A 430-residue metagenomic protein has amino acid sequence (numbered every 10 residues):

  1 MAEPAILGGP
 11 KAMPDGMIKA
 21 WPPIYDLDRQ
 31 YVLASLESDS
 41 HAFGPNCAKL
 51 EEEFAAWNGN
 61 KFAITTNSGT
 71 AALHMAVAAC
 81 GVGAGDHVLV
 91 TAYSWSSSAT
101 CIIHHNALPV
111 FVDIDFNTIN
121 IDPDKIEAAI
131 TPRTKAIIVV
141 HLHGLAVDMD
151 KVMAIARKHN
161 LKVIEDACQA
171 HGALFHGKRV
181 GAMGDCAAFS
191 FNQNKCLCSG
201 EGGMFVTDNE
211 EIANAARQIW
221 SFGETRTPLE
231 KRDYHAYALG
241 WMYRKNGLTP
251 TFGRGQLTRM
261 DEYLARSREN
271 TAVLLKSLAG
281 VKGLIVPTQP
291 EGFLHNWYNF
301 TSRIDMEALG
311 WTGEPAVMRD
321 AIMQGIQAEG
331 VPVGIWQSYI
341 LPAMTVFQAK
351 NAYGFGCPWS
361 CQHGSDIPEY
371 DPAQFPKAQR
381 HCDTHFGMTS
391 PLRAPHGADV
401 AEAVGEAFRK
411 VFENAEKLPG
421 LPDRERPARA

Functional and structural regions predicted by a protein language model:
M1-M75, A79, G83, R157 (+5 more regions): Conserved PLP-binding active-site segment in aminotransferase class I/II-type PLP enzymes
P23-I24, G240-R244, Q374-C382: Short glycine/proline-enriched loop/turn "hinge" motifs that connect secondary-structure elements and lie
A78-A167, L174: PLP-dependent aminotransferase-like
I130, A154-K162, M204-F222, A316-V317 (+1 more regions): Basic phosphate/pyrophosphate-binding loop/patch that engages nucleotide-derived ligands
A170-H176, M183-S302: Active-site region of PLP-dependent enzymes
G223-R232, L278, R319-G387, E416-R429: Conserved PLP cofactor-binding pocket of PLP-dependent enzymes
P287-E291, W297-T312, P332-G354, D383-D399: Conserved PLP-binding active-site segment of the aspartate aminotransferase-like
